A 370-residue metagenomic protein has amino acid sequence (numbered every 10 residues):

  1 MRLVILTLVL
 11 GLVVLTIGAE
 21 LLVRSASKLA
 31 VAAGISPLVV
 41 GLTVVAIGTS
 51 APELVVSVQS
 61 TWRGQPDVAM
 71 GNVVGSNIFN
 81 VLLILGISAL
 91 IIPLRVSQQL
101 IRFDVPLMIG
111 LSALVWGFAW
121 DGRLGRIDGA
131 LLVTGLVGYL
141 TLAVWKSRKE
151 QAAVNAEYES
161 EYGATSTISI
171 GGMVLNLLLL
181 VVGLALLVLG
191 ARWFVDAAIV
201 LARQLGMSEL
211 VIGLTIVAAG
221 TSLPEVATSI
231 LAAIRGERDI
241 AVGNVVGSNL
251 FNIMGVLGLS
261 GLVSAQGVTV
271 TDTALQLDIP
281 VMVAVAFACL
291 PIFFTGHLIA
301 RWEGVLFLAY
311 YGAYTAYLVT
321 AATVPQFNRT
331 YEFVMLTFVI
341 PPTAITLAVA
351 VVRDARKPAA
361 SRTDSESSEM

Functional and structural regions predicted by a protein language model:
M1-M370: Hydrophobic alpha-helical segments, chiefly the membrane-spanning helices and signal/signal-anchor peptides
